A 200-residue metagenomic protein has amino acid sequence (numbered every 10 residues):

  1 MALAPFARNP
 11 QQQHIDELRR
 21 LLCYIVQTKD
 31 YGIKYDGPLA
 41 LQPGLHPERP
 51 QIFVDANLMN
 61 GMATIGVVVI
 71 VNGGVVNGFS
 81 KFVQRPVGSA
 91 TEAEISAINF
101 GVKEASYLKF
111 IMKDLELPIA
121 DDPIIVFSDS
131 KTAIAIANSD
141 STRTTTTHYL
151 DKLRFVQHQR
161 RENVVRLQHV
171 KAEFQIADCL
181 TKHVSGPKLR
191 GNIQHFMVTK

Functional and structural regions predicted by a protein language model:
M1-I33, K171, L180-T181: C-terminal reverse transcriptase regions that engage the nucleic-acid substrate
P5, Q84-K200: RNase H-like nuclease module associated with reverse transcription
A7-R8, L41-Q42, M59-M62, V76-N77 (+2 more regions): Flexible loop/turn segments at secondary-structure boundaries
L21, D55, A97: Conserved hydrophobic/aromatic pocket- or pore-lining residues that grip, position, or stack substrates in active sites
C23-V54: Structured nucleic-acid-interacting core domains from mobile-element enzymes and related host factors, especially RNase
Q27-Y31, V75-G78, Y107-D114: Conserved helix-loop functional segments at active or binding sites
D30, R49-Q51, G66, D121-P123 (+1 more regions): Beta-strand-rich binding-surface signature of beta-sandwich/beta-barrel folds used to engage anionic ligands
G44, R49-A93: RNase H-like nuclease fold core
